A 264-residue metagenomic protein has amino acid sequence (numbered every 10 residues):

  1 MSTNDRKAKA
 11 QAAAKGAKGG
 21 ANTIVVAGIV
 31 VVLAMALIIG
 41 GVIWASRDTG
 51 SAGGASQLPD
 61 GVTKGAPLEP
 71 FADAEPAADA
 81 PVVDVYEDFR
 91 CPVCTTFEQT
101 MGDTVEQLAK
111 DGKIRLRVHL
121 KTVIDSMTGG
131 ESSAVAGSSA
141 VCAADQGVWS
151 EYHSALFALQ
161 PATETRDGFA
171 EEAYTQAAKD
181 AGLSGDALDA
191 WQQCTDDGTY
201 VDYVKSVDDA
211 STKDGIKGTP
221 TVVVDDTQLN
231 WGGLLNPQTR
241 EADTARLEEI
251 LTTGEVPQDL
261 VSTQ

Functional and structural regions predicted by a protein language model:
S2-A45, D180-Q264: C-terminal cap of thioredoxin/glutaredoxin-like
I38-G61: C-terminal region of N-terminal signal peptides and the immediate post-cleavage residues of exported proteins
G53-G65, R240, Q264: Periplasmic c-type cytochrome electron-transfer domains
V62-P81: A short beta-strand-turn-helix
A77-A78, A109-D111, K213-K217: Extracellular/periplasmic catalytic domains that process cell-envelope and extracellular macromolecules
A80-P81, G112-R115, Q146-E151, S184-A187 (+1 more regions): Loop/turn elements at helix/coil->beta-strand transitions in domains of secreted/extracellular proteins
V83-E87: N-terminal pre-triad scaffold of radical SAM enzymes
F89, T95-Q176: Structural alpha/beta surface segment adjacent to cysteine/selenocysteine redox centers across thiol/disulfide enzymes
